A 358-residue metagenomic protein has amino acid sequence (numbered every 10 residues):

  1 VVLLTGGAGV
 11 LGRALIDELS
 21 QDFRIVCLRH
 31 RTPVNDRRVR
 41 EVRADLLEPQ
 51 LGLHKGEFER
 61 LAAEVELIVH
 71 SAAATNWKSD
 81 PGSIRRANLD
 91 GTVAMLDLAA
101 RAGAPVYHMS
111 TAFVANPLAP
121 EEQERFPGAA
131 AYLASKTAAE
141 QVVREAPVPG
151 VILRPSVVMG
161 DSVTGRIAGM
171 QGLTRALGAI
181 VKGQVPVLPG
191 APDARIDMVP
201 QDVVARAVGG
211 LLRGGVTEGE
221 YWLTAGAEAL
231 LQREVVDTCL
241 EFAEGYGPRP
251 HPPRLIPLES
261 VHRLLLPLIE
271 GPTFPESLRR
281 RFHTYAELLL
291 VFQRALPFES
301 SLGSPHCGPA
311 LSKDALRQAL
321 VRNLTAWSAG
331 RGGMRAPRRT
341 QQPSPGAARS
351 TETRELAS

Functional and structural regions predicted by a protein language model:
V1-D22: N-terminal Rossmann NAD(P)H-binding glycine-rich loop of SDR-like oxidoreductase domains
F23-V34, S110: Conserved glycine-rich Rossmann-like NAD(P)H-binding loop of the short-chain dehydrogenase/reductase
V39-V65: Conserved Rossmann-fold cofactor-binding substructure of NAD(P)-dependent oxidoreductases
L67-S71, K78, G82-R86, D90-A134 (+1 more regions): Conserved Rossmann-fold NAD(P)-dependent oxidoreductase catalytic core, especially the SDR/UDP-sugar
R85-L89, G128-E140, I167-M170, T174 (+1 more regions): Short-chain dehydrogenase/reductase
P147-I152, S156-I196, Q201: NAD(P)-dependent short-chain dehydrogenase/reductase
V187-L188, L258-L311: A hydrophobic C-terminal alpha-helical subdomain
A207-H283, R322-G330, M334-S358: Mid/C-terminal beta-alpha module of Rossmann-like enzyme folds, strongest in SDR-family dehydrogenases/epimerases
